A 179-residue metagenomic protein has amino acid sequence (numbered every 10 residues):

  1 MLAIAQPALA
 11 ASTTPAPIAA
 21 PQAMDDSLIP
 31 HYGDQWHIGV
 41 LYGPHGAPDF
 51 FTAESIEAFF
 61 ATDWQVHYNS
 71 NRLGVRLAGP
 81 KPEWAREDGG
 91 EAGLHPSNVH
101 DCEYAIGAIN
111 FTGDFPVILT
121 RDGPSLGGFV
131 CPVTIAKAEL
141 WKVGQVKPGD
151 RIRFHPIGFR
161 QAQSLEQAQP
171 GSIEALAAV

Functional and structural regions predicted by a protein language model:
M1-V179: Conserved "landmark" site that anchors the functional core of diverse proteins
